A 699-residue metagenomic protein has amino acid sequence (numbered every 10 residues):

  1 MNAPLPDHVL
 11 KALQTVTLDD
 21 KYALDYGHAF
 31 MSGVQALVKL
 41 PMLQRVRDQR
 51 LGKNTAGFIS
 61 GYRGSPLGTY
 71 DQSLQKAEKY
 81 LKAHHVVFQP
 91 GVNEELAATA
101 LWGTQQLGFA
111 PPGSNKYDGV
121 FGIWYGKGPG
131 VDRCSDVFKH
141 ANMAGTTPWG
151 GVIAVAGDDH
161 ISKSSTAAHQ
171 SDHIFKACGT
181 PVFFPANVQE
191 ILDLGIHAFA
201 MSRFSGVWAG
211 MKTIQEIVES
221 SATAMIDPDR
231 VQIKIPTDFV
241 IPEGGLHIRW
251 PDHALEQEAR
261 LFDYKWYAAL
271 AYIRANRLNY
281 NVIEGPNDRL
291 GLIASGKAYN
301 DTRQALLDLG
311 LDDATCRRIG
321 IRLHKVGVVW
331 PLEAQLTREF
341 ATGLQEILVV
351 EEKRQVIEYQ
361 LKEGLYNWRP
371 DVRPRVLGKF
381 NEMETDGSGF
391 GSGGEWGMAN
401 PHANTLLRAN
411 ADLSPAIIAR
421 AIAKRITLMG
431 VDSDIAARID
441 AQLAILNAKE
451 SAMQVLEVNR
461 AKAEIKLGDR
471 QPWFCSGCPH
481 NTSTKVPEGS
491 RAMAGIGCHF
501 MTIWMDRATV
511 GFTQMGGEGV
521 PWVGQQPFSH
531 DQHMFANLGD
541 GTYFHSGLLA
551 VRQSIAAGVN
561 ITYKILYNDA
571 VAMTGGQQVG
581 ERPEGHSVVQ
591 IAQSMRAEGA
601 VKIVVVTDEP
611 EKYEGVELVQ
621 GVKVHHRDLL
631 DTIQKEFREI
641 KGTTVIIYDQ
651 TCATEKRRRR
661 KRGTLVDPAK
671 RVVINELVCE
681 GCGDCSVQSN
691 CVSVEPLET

Functional and structural regions predicted by a protein language model:
N2-L40, Q44, P185-K462, L467-F474 (+3 more regions): Flexible, low-complexity linker and terminal segments
D19-G27, G52-F58, A83-F88, G119-I123 (+8 more regions): Glycine- and acidic
R50-A98, S114-K116, G285-L332, W368-K379 (+2 more regions): Anionic-ligand anchoring segments at beta-strand to alpha-helix junctions in alpha/beta enzyme folds, i.e., glycine
I59-G61, A154-A156, V349-E351, T562-Y567 (+1 more regions): Short internal beta-strands
S65-F204, I214, N481-K485, R491-V589 (+2 more regions): Thiamine diphosphate
N93, K127-G128, G157-H160, I214-E216 (+6 more regions): Short, ordered loop/turn segments at secondary-structure junctions
R470-E488: Internal active-site segments that recognize and position negatively charged phosphoryl groups and nucleotide moieties
K602-G621: C-terminal helical cap/extension that packs against the catalytic core of soluble nucleotide-cofactor enzymes
